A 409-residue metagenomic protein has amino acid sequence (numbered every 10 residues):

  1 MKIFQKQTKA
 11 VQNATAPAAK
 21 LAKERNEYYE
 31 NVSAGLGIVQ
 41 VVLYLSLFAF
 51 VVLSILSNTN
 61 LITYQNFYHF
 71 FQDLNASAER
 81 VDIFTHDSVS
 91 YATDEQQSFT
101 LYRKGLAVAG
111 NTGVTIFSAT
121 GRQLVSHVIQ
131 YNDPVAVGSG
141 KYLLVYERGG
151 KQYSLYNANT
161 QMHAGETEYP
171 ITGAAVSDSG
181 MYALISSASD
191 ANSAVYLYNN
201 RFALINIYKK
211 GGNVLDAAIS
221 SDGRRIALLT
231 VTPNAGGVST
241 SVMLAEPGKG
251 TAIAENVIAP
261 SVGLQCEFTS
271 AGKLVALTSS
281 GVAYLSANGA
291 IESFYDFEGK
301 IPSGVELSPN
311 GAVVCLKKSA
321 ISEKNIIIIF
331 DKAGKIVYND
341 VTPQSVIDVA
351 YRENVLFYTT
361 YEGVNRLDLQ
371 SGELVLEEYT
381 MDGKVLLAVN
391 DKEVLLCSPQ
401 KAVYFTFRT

Functional and structural regions predicted by a protein language model:
M1-D87, T93-D94, R103, R408-T409: Sequence/structural signature of beta-propeller modules and their immediately flanking N-terminal secretory/stalk
I38-V41, S88-T100, I129-K141, Y169-G180 (+6 more regions): Repeated scaffold domains used in trafficking and secretory/extracellular systems, primarily beta-propellers
I62, G113-T115, K151-L155, D190-Y196 (+5 more regions): Structural motif
A78-Y91, T120-V128, N159-E166, F202-K209 (+4 more regions): A short beta-strand motif characteristic of beta-propeller blades
L106, Y142-L143, M181-A183, G223-A227 (+4 more regions): Hydrophobic beta-strand positions that form the internal "hydrophobic ladder" of WD40/Gbeta-like beta-propeller blades
Q123-L229, G236: Non-cytosolic head/periplasmic domains of membrane-anchored proteins
A191-A283: Solenoidal tandem-repeat scaffolds enriched in leucines and small polar residues
G289-T380: Intrinsically disordered, low-complexity segments enriched in Gly and acidic/Ser/Thr residues that form flexible
